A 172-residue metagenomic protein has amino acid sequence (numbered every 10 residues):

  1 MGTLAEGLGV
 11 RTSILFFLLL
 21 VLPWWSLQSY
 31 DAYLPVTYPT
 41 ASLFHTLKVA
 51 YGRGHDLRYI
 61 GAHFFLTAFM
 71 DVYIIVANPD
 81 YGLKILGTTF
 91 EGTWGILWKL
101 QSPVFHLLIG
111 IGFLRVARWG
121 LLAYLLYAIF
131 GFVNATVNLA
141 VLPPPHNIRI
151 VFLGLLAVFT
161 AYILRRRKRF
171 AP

Functional and structural regions predicted by a protein language model:
G2-P172: Topology signature of small-to-medium multi-pass alpha-helical membrane proteins
